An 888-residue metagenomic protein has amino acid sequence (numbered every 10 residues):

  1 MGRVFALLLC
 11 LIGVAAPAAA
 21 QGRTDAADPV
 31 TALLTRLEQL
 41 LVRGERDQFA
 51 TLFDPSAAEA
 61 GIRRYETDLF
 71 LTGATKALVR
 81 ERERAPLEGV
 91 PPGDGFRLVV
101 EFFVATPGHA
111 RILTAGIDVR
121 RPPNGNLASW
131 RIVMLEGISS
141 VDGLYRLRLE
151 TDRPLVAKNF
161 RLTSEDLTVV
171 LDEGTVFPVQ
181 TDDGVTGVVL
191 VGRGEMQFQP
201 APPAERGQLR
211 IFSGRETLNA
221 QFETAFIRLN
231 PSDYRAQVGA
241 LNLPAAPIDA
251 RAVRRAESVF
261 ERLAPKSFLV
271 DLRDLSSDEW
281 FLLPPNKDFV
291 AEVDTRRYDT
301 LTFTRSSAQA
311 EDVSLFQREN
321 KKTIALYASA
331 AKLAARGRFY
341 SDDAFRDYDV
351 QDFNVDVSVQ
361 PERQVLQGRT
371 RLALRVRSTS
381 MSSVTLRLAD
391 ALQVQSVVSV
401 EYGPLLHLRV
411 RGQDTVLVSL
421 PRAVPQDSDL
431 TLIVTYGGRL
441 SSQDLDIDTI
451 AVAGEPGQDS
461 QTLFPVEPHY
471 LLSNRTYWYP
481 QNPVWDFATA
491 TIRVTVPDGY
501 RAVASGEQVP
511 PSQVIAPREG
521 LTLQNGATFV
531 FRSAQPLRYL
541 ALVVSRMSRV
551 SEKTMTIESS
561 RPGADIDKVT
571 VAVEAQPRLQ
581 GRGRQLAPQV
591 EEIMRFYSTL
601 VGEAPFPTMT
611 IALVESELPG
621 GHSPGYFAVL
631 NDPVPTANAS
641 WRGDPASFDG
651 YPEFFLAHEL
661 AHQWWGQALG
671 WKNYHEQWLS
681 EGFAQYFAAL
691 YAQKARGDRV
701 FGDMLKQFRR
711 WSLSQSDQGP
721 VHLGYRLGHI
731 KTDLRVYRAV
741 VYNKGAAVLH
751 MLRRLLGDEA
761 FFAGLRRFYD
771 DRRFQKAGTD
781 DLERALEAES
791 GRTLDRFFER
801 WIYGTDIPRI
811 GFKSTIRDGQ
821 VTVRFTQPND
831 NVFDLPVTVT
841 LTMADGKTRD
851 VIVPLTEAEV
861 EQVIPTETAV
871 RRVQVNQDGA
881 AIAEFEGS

Functional and structural regions predicted by a protein language model:
F5-V14: Bacterial N-terminal signal peptides
G22-Q39, R43-G108, D780, R784 (+2 more regions): Short solvent-exposed beta->alpha transition segments
L87-L144: Exposed beta-sheet edge and beta->alpha loop/turn motif
G143-R148, D152-L155, N159-A252, A308 (+3 more regions): A surface-exposed beta-strand-loop module
E223, R228, D233-D347, T435-V550: Extended, low-hydrophobicity, Ser/Thr/Pro/Gly-biased non-transmembrane segments
P285-K287, D294-A334, F339-F345, H469-L472 (+13 more regions): Non-catalytic accessory/interaction domains
A335-G337, D343-R369, R375-S380, L388-A391 (+4 more regions): Hydrophobic helix-coil surface modules that form long, contiguous segments used for peptide/substrate interaction
V416, F531, R561, T570-P828: Hydrophobic alpha-helical and helix-loop surface patches within well-folded domains that function as non-catalytic
